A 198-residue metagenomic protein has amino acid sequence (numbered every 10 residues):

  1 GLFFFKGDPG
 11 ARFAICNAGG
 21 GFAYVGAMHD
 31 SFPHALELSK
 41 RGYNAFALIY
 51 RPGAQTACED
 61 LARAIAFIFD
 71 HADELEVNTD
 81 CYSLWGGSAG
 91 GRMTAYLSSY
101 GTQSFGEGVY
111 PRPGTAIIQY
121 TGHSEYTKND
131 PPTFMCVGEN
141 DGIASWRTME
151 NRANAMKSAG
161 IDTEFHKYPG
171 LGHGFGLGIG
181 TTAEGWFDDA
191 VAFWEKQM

Functional and structural regions predicted by a protein language model:
A11-G20, F134: Short beta-strand element of the alpha/beta-hydrolase
A18-A23, S88, E139: Active-site glycine-rich loops that stabilize anionic/oxyanionic intermediates across multiple enzyme folds
G26-D30, F46-E76, I179-A183: Catalytic nucleophile-loop/oxyanion-hole region of alpha/beta-hydrolase and closely related hydrolase-like folds
A27-F46, A153-N154: Short amphipathic alpha-helix adjacent to the substrate-entry channel of hydrolases
E59-D130: Primarily recognizes the serine-hydrolase "nucleophile elbow" in alpha/beta-hydrolase and SGNH/GDSL folds
P131, S145-A155: Short alpha-helix in the alpha/beta-hydrolase fold that links the catalytic acid
M135-V137, D141: Short beta-strand/loop motif that positions the catalytic acidic residue of the alpha/beta-hydrolase fold
K157-M198: C-terminal catalytic histidine-bearing segment of alpha/beta-hydrolase fold enzymes
